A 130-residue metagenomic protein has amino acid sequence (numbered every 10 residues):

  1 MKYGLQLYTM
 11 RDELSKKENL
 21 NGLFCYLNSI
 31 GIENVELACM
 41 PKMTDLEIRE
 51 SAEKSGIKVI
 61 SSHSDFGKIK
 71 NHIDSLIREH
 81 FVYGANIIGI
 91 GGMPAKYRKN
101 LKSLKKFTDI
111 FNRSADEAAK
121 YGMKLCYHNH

Functional and structural regions predicted by a protein language model:
M1-I87: N-terminal pre-domain/capping segments
G4-L5, P94-A95, H128: A generic short-segment signal for beta-strand/edge and adjacent turn/coil regions
E18, D116-H130: Acidic/histidine-rich catalytic cores of soluble enzymes
S55, Y83, S114, K120-Y121: Helix C-cap/helix->beta junction micro-motif
K70-I110: Glycine/small-residue-rich loop that forms an oxyanion/phosphate-binding "nest" at active or ligand-binding sites
